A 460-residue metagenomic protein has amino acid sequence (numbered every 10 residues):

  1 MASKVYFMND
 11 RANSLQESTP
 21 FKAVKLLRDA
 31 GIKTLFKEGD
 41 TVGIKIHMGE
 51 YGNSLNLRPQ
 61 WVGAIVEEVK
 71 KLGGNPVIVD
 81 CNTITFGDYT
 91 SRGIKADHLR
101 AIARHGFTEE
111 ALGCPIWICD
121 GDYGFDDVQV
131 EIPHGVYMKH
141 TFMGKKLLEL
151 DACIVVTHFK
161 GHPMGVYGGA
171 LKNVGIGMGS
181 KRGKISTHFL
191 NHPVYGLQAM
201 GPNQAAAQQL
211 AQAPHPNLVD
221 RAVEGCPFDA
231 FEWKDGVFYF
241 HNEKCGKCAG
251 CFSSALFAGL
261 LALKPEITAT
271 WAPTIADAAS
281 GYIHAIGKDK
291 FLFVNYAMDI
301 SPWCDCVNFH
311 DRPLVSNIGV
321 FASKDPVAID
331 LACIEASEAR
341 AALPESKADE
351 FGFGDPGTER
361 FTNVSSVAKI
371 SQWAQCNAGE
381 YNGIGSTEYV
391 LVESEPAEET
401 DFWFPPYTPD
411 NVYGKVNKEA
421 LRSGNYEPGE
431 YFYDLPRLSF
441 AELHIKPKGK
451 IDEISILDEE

Functional and structural regions predicted by a protein language model:
A2-V62, E67-E68, L72-D80, T85-E460: Extended, low-polarity segments enriched in aliphatic/aromatic residues
